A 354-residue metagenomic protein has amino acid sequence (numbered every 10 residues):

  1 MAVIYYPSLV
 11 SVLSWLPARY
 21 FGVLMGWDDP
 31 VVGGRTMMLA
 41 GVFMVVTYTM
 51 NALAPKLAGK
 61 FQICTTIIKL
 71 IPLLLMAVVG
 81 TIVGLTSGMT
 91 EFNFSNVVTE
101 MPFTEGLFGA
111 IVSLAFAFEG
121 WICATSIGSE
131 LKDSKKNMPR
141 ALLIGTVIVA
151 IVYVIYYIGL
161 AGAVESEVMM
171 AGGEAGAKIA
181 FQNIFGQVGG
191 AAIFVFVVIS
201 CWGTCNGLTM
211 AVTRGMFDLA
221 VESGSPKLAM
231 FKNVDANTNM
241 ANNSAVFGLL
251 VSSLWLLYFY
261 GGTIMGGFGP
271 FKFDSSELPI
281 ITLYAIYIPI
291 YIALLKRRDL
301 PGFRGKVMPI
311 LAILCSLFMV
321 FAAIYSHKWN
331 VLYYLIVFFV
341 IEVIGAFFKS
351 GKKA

Functional and structural regions predicted by a protein language model:
M1-M44, Y48-A52, V198-G215, L254 (+1 more regions): Hydrophobic transmembrane alpha-helices that form the core helical bundles of multi-pass secondary transporters
W15, R19, K56-G59, I122-S129 (+3 more regions): Short helix-terminus and kink motifs of transmembrane alpha helices, predominantly at the cytoplasmic interface
V23-D28, L143-N206, S225-P279: TM-loop-TM module centered on a large, flexible mid-protein loop between adjacent transmembrane helices in multi-pass
D28-R35, I63-F194, Y325-V331: Helix-loop-helix junctions that connect adjacent transmembrane segments in multi-pass membrane transporters
G41-T49, I67, I71-V78, T146-G159 (+6 more regions): Generic alpha-helical transmembrane segments of integral inner-membrane proteins, especially permease/transport modules
V42-I68, S129-E130, A293-P301: Membrane-water interface regions at transmembrane-helix termini and the short interhelical loops of multi-pass membrane
M50-K56, T86, V188-G189, V251-F273 (+3 more regions): Transmembrane helix-loop junctions in multi-pass membrane proteins
G84, P279-I286, I292-A354: A generic transmembrane alpha-helix motif of multi-pass inner-membrane proteins
